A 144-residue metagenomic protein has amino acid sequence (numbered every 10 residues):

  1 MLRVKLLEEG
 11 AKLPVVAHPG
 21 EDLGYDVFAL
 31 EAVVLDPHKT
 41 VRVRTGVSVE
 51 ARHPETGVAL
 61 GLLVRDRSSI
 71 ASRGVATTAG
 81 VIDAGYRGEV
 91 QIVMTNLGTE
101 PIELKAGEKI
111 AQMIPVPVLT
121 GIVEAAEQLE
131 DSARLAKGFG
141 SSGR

Functional and structural regions predicted by a protein language model:
M1-R144: DUTPase catalytic domain/fold
